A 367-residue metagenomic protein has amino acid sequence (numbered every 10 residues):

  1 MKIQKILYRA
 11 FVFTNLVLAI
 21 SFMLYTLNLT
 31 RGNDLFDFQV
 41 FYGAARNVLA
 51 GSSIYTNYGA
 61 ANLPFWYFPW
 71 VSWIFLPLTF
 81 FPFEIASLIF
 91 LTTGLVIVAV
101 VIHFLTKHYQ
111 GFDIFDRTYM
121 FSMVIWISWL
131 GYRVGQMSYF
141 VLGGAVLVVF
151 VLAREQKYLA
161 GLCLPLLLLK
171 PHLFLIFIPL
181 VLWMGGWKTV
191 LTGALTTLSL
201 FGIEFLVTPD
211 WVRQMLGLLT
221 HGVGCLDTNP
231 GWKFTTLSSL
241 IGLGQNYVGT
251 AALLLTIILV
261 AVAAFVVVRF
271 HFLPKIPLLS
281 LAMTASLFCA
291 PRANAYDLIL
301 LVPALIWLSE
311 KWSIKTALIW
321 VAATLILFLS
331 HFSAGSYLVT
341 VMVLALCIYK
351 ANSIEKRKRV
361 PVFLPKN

Functional and structural regions predicted by a protein language model:
M1-L159, V181-V302, I306-E310, R357-V362: Primarily membrane-embedded glycan-assembly and transfer machineries that use lipid-linked glycans
Q136-A145, C163-L173, T236-Y247, I319-Y337: Contiguous hydrophobic segments
Y158-P171, L175-L182, L281-C289, A322-F328: Membrane-interface alpha helices of multi-pass inner-membrane proteins
H172, L218-H221, L344: A short, terminal or domain-edge coil/loop segment
E310-N367: Aromatic-enriched
